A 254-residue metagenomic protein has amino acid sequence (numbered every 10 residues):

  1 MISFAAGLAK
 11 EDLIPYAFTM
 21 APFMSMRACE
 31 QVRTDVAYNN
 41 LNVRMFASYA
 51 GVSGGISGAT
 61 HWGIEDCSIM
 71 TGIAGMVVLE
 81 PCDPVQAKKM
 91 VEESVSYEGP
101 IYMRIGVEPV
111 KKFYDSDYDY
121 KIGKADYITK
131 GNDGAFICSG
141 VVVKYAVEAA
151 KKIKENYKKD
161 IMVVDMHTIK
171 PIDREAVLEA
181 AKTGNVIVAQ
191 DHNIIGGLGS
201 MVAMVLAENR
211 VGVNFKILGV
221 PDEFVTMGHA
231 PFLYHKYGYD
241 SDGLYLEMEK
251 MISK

Functional and structural regions predicted by a protein language model:
M1-A9: Active-site-flanking structural segment that lines cofactor/substrate pockets
M1-I2, C29, G199: A general structural signal for well-ordered alpha-helical segments in protein cores
M1-I2, S25, P84-A87, H167-D173: Short acidic loop-to-helix transition motifs that present clustered carboxylates
A6, R33, V95, K151 (+1 more regions): A structural alpha-helix within SAM-dependent methyltransferase catalytic domains
L8-A135, K144, E249: Conserved thiamine diphosphate
G54-G55, R104-K254: Thiamine diphosphate
